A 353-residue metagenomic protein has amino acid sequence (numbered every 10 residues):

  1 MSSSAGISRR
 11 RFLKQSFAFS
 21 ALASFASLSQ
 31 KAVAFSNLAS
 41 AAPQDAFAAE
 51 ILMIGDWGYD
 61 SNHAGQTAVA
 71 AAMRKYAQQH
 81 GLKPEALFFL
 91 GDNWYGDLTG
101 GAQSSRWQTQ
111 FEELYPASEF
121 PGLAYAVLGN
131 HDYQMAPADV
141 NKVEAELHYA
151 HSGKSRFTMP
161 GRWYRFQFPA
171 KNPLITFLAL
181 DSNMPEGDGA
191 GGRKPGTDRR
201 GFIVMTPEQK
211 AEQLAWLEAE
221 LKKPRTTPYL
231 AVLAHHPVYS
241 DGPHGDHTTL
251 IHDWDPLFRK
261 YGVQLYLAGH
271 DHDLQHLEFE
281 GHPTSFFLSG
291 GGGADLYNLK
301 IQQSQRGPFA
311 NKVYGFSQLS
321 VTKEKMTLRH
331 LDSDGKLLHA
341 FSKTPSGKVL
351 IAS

Functional and structural regions predicted by a protein language model:
S2-A23: N-terminal secretory signal peptides and thylakoid transit peptides that target proteins across membranes
A26-K31: C-terminal segment of classical bacterial N-terminal signal peptides
A34-S105, D241: N-terminal active-site segment of His-dependent metallophosphoesterases
R74, Y95-P228, G245, T249-L265 (+1 more regions): Extended active-site neighborhood of metal-dependent phosphoesterases/phosphodiesterases
L87-N93, L233-H236, R259, V263 (+1 more regions): Conserved beta-strand->loop/alpha-helix structural units within folded catalytic cores of enzymes with alpha/beta
N130, S182, L233-P237, H270-D271 (+1 more regions): Short, well-ordered beta-to-alpha junction loops that form the rim of enzyme active sites and present histidine/acidic
R225-D241: Short acidic, glycine-rich surface-loop motifs adjacent to enzyme active sites
F309-S353: A short C-terminal boundary segment appended to hydrolase-like catalytic domains
